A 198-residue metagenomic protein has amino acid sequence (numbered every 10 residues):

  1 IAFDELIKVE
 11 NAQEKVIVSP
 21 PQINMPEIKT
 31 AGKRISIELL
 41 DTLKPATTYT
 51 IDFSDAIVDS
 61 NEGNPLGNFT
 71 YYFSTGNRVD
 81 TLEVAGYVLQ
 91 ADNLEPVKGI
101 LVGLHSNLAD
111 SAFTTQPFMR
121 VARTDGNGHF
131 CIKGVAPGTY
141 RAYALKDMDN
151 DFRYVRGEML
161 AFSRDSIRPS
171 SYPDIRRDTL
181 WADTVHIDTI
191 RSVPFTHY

Functional and structural regions predicted by a protein language model:
I1-N127, C131-G134, T139-Y143, G157-S163 (+2 more regions): Acidic, low-complexity Ser/Thr/Gly/Pro-rich repeat segments typical of extracellular/periplasmic and surface-exposed
D147-R156: Acidic, glycine-anchored loop motifs typical of Ca2+
I175-R177: Charged, helix-prone or intrinsically disordered regulatory segments positioned adjacent to compact structured domains
